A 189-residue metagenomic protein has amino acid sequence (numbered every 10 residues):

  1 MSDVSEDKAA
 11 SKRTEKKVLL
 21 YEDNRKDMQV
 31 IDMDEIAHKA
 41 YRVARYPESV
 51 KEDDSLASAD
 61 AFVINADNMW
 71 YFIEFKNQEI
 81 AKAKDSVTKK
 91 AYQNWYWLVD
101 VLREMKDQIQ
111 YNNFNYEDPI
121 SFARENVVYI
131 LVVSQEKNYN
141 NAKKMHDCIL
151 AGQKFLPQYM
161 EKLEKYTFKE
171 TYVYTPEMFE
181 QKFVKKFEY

Functional and structural regions predicted by a protein language model:
M1-D54, Y189: Acidic-basic catalytic patches of nuclease active cores, encompassing PD-(D/E)XK and other metal-cofactor nuclease
M1-K16, S134, N138, C148 (+2 more regions): Extended alpha-helical scaffold and adjacent linker segments that couple domains and build interaction/assembly
D23, A142-Y189: Polybasic (Lys/Arg-rich)
N24-K26, N68, K76, K89: Intrinsic-disorder/low-complexity loop/linker signature
V50-K51, D60, F114-P119: Catalytic micro-motifs at enzyme active sites that drive phosphoryl/nucleotidyl and oxygen chemistry
A57: Beta-rich catalytic cores
A61-V63, N68-N77, N94: Conserved catalytic cores of phosphodiester-cleaving nucleases, focusing on short active-site segments
N77-Y139, A151, F155-P157: Catalytic cores of nucleic-acid endonucleases
